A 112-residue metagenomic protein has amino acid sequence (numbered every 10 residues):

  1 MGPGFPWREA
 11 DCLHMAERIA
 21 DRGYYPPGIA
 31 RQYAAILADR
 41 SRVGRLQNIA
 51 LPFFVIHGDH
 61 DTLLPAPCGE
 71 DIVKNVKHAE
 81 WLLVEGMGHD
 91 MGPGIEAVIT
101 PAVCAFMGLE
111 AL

Functional and structural regions predicted by a protein language model:
M1-G44, L51: Alpha/beta-hydrolase
Q47-A50, N75-V76: Short, conserved loop/helix-junction motifs that constitute active-site signature segments in enzyme catalytic cores
I49, V55-H57, D61: Short beta-strand/loop motif that positions the catalytic acidic residue of the alpha/beta-hydrolase fold
L51-P52, G92: Short, proline-centered helix/strand-breaking motifs
T62-C68: Conserved alpha/beta-hydrolase "acid-adjacent" motif
H78-L112: Catalytic active-site module of serine/aspartate enzymes centered on a nucleophile-bearing elbow/loop
